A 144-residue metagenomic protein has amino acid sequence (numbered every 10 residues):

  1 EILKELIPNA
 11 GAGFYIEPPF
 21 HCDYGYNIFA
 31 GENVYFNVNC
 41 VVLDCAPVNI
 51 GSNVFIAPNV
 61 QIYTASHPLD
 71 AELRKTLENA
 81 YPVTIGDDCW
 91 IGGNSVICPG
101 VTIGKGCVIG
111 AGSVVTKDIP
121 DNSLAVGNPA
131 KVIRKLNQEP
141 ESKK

Functional and structural regions predicted by a protein language model:
E1-I2: An accessory alpha-helical subdomain
L6-I7: N-terminal helix-cap/turn-to-beta initiation motif at the start of protein domains
F20-A30, Y35-T102, N128-A130, R134-K144: Flexible, glycine/small-residue-enriched loop-and-beta-strand segment within the central core of proteins
T102, T116-K117: Active-site/ligand-binding-proximal alpha/beta "capping" segment
I109, G127: Conserved G/P- and acidic residue-centered "switch" motifs that form tight phosphate/ATP-binding loops in soluble
